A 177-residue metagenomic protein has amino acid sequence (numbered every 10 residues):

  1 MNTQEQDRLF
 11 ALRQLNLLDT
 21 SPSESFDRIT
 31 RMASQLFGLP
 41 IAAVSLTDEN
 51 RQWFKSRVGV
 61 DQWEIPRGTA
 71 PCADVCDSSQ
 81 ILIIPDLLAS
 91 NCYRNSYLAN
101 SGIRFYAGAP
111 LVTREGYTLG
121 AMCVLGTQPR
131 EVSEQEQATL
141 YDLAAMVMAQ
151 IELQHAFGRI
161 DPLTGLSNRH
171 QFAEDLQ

Functional and structural regions predicted by a protein language model:
M1-E64: Intrinsically disordered, low-complexity terminal regulatory regions
P40-I41, T47-R57, Q62-A99, R104: Regulatory sensory and allosteric helical modules in signal-transduction proteins and certain transcription factors
R104-E115: A short, aliphatic-rich beta-strand micro-motif
T118: Glycine-rich acetyl-CoA-binding "A-motif" of GNAT/NAT acetyltransferases
A121-E131: Short beta-strand-to-loop transition segments that serve as allosteric relay/switch motifs in sensory/regulatory domains
V132-A149: Amphipathic alpha-helical "output/dimerization" segments
A156-Q177: Conserved nucleotide-binding and Mg2+-coordinating catalytic segments in signaling enzymes
